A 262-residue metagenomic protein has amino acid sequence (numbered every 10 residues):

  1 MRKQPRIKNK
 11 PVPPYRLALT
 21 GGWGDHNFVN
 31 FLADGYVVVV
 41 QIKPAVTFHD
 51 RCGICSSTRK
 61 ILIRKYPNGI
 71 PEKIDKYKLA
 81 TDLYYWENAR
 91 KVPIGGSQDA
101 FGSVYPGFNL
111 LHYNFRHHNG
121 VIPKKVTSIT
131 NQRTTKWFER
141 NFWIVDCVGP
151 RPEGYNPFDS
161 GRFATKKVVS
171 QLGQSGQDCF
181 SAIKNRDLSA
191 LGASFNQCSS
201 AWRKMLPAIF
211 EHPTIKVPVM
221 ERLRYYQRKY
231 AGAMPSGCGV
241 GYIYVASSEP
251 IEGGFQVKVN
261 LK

Functional and structural regions predicted by a protein language model:
M1-S56, I63-I94, Q98-K262: C-terminal nucleotide
